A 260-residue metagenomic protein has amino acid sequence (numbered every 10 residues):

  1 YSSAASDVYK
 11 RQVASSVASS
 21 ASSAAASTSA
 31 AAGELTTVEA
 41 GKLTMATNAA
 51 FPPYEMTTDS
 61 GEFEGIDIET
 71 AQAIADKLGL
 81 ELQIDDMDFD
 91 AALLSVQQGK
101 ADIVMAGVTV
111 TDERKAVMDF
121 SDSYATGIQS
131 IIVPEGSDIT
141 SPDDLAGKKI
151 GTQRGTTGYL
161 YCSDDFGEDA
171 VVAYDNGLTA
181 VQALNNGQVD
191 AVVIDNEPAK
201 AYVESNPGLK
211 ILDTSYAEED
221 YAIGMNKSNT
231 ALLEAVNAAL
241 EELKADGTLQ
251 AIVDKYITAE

Functional and structural regions predicted by a protein language model:
Y1-Q12: Single conserved hydrophobic/aromatic residue that forms the stacking wall/gate of nucleotide- or nucleobase-binding
A30-L35, T157-Y174, P207-S215, A238-E260: Ligand-binding clefts/hinges and TM-proximal coupling segments of bilobed small-molecule sensing domains
A32-G107: Extracytoplasmic small-molecule ligand-binding "clamshell" domains of the periplasmic binding protein/Venus flytrap
A49, A125-V133, N196, K200-E241 (+1 more regions): Periplasmic-binding protein-like
I68-E69, I84-S95, S137, R154-T157 (+2 more regions): Short helix-initiation/N-cap motifs at beta->coil->alpha
I68-K77, G136, K149, R154-T156 (+1 more regions): Extended ligand-binding regions for polar small-molecule ligands
Q72, E81-D144, K210-S215: Acidic, polar ligand-binding/catalytic clefts
A91, V108-A116, Y161-D164, N185 (+1 more regions): A ligand-binding cleft/hinge motif common to bilobed small-molecule-binding domains
